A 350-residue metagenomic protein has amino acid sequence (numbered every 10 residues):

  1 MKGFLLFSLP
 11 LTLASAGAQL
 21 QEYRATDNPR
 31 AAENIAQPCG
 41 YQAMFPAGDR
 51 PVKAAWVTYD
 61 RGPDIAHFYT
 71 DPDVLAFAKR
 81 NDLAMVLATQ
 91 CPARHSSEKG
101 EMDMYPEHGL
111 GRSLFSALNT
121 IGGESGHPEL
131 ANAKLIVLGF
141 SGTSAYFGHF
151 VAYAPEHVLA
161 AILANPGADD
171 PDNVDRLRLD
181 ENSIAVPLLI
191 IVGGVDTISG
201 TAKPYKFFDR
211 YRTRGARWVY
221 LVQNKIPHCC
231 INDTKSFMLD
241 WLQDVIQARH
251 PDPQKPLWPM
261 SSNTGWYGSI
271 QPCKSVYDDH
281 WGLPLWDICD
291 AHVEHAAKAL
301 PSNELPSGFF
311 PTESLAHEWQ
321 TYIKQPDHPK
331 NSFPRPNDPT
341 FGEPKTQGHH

Functional and structural regions predicted by a protein language model:
F4-A14: Bacterial N-terminal signal peptides
A16-A55, Y105-P106, A133-V158, L315-Q320 (+1 more regions): A domain-start/cap signature at the N-terminus of enzymes
R50-W56, R80-V86, A131-L135, P155-A161 (+2 more regions): Loop/turn elements at helix/coil->beta-strand transitions in domains of secreted/extracellular proteins
A55, R61-S116: Active-site machinery of serine-nucleophile hydrolases
M102-E129, V137, H149: Alpha/beta-hydrolase active-site loop
E124-I184: Primarily recognizes the serine-hydrolase "nucleophile elbow" in alpha/beta-hydrolase and SGNH/GDSL folds
L159-L239: The feature captures the conserved acid-bearing segment of alpha/beta-hydrolase catalytic domains
R214-G215, N224-H350: Alpha/beta-hydrolase-fold serine-hydrolase catalytic core, especially in secreted/extracellular enzymes
